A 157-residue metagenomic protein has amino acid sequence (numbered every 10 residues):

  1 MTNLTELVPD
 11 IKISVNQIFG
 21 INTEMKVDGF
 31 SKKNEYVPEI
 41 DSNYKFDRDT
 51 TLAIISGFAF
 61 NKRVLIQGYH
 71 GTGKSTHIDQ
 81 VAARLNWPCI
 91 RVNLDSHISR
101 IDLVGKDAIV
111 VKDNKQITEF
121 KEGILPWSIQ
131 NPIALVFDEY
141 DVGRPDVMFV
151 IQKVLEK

Functional and structural regions predicted by a protein language model:
M1-K157: AAA+ P-loop NTPase catalytic core and its hallmark functional loops
